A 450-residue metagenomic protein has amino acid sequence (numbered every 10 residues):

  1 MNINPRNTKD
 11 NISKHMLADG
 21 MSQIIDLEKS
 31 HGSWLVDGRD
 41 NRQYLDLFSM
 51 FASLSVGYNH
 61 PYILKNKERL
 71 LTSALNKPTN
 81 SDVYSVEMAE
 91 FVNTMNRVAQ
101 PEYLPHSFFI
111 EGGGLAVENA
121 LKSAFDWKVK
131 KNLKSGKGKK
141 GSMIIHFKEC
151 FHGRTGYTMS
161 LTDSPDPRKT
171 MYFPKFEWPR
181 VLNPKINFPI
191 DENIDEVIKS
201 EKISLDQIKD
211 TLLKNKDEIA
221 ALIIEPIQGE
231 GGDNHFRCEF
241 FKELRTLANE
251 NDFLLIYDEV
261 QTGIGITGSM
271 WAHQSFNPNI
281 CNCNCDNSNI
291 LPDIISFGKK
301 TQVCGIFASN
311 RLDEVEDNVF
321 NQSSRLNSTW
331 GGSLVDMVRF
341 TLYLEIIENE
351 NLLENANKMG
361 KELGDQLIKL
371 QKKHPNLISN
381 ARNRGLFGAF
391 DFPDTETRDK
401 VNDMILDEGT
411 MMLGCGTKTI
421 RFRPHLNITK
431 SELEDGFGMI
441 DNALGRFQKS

Functional and structural regions predicted by a protein language model:
M1-S450: Conserved N-terminal phosphate-binding loop of PLP-dependent enzymes in the Aspartate aminotransferase
